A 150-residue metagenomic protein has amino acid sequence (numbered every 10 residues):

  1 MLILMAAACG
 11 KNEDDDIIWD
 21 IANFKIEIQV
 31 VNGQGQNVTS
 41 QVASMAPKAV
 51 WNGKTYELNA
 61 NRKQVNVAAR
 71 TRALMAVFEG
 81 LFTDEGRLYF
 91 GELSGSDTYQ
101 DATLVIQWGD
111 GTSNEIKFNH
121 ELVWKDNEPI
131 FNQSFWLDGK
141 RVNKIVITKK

Functional and structural regions predicted by a protein language model:
L2-E27: Bacterial Sec-dependent N-terminal signal peptides
D15-I21, V38, L93-G95: Short, solvent-exposed beta-strand/turn "edge" segments of beta-rich domains on protein surfaces
I21-N23, D101, V142: A general secondary-structure signal for short beta-strands and their flanking turns/coil in non-transmembrane regions
E27-V30, N59: Surface-exposed molecular-recognition determinants
V30-S40: Short amphipathic, basic-aromatic surface patches that mediate peripheral association with negatively charged
V31, Q107-G111: Beta-strand-rich extracellular modules
Q41, M45-V105: Tryptophan-paired
T112-K150: Glycine-rich, aromatic-bearing surface loops/beta-hairpins
